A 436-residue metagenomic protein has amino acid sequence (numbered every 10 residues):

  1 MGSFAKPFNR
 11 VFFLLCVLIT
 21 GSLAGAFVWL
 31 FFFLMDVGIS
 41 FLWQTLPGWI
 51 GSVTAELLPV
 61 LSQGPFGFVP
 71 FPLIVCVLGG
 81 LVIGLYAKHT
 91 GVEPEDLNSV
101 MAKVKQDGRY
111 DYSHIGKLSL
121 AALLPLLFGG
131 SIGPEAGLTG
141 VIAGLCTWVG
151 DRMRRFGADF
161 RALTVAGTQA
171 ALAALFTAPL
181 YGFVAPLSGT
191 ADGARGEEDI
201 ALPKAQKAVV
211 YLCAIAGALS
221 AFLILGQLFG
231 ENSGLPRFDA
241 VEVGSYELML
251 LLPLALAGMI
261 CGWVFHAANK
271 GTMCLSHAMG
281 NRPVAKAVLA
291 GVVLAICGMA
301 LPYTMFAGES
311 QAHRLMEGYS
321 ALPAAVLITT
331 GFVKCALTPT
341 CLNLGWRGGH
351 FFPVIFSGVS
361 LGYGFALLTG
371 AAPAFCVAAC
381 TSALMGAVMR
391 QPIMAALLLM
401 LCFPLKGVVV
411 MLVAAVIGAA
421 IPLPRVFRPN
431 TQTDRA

Functional and structural regions predicted by a protein language model:
M1-A436: Alpha-helical transmembrane segments and immediately membrane-proximal extracytoplasmic
